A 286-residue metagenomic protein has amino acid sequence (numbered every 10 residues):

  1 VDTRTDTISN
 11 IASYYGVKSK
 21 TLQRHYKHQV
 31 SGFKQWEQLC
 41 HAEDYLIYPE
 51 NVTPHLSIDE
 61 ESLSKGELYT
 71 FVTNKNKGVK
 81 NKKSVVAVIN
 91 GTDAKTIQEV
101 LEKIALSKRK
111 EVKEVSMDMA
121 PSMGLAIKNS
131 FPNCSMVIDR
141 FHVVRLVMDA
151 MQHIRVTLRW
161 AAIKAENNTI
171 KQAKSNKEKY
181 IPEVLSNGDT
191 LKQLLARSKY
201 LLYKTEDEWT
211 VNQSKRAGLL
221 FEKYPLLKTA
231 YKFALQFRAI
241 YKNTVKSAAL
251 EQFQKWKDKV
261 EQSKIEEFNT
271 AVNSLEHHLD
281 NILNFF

Functional and structural regions predicted by a protein language model:
V1-D6: Short, amphipathic alpha-helical "recognition" segments used to contact nucleic acids or chromatin
T7-K27: Short, basic interhelical loop/turn and adjoining N-cap of the next helix at nucleic-acid- or acidic-partner-contacting
Q23-S116, P121-A126, N133: RNase H-like nuclease fold core
K65-G66, N76-K82, E99, S107-P132 (+2 more regions): Acidic/histidine-rich catalytic cores and adjacent linkers of DNA breakage/strand-transfer/modification proteins
M148-W160: Short, surface-exposed amphipathic charged segments that create phosphate/polyanion-binding patches used for binding
